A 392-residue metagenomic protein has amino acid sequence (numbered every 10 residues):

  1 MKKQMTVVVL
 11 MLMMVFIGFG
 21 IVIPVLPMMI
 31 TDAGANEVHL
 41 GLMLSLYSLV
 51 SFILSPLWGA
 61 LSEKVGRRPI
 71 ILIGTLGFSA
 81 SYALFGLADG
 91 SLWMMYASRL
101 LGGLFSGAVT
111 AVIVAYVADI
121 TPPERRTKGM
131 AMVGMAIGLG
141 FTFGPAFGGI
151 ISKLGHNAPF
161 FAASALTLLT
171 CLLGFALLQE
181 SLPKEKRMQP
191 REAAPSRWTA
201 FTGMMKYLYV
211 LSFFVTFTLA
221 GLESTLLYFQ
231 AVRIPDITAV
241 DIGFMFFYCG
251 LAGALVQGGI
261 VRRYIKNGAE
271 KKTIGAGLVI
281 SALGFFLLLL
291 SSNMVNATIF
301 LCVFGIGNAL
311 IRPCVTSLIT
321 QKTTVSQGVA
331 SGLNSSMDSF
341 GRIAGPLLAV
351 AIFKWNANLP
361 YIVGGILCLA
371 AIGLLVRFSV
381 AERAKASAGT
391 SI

Functional and structural regions predicted by a protein language model:
M13, W93-A108, F213, N296-L310: Hydrophobic core of transmembrane alpha-helices in multi-pass small-molecule transporters, especially MFS/SLC-type
G20, S48-P56, F141-T142, G250-G258 (+1 more regions): Residue-level signature of mid-helix packing/kink "hotspots" within the transmembrane helices of 12-pass Major
P24-V38, S224-D241: Short amphipathic helix-loop junctions that connect adjacent transmembrane helices in Major Facilitator Superfamily/SLC
S55-G66, V256-A269: Helix-to-loop junctions at the C-terminal end of transmembrane segments in multipass secondary transporters
P69-L84, K272-L287: Structural signature of the two symmetry-related core transmembrane helices
S98-G138: Cytoplasmic helix-loop-helix junction between adjacent transmembrane helices in 12-TM secondary transporters
M132-A176: Helix-loop-helix hairpin linking two adjacent transmembrane segments in secondary transporters
Q179-L211, I392: Juxtamembrane intracellular "pre-TM" segments in multi-pass secondary transporters
